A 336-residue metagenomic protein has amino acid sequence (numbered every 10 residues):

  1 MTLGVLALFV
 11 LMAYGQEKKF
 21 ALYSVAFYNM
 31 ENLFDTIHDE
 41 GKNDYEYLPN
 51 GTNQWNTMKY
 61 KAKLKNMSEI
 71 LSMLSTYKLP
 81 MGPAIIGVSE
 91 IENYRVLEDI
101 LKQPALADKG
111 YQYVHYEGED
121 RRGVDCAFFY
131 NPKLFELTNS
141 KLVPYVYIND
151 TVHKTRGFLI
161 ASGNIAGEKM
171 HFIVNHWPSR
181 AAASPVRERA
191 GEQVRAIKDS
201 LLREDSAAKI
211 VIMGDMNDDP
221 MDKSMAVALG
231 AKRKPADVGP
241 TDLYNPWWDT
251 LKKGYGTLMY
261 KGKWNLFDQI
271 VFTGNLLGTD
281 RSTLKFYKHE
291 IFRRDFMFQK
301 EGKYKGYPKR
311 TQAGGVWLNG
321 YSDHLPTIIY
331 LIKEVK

Functional and structural regions predicted by a protein language model:
T2-V10: Bacterial N-terminal signal peptides
A13-P104, V114-C126, E192, K300-K305 (+1 more regions): N-terminal, active-site-proximal structural segment of metallo-dependent hydrolase catalytic domains
E17-V25, F34, K133-E136, H153-N175 (+1 more regions): Beta-strand-turn-beta hairpins that frame and shape the catalytic cleft of phosphate-ester-processing enzymes
Y28-E31, V88-E92, H115-E119, N131-P132 (+5 more regions): Active-site-proximal beta-strand/loop segments in catalytic clefts of secreted hydrolases
M30, I91-K169: Structured beta-strand-rich core segments of catalytic domains in phosphoester-bond hydrolases
D35, R95-E98, R122-D125, A181-S184 (+2 more regions): Extracytoplasmic/secreted cell-surface and envelope-processing proteins
P185-S206: A long, amphipathic alpha-helix that forms part of the scaffold/cap immediately adjacent to metal-dependent active
D199-I210, D218-K336: Metal-dependent phosphoester-hydrolase catalytic domains
